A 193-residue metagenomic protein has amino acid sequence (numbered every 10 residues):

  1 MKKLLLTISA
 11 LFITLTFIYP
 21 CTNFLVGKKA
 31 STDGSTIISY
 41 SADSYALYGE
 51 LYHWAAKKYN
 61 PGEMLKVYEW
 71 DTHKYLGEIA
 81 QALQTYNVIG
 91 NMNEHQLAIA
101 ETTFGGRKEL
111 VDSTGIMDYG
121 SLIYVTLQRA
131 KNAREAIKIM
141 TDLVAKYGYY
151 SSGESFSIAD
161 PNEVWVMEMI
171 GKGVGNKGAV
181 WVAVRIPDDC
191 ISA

Functional and structural regions predicted by a protein language model:
L4-L15: Sec-dependent N-terminal signal peptides
L11, W70-T72, R129-N132: N-terminal start-of-chain detector that recognizes signal peptides and the immediate post-cleavage beginning
C21-Y119, I139-A193: A contiguous strand-loop segment
V111-S113, S121-A130: Second-shell loop/turn segments in exported
L127, A133, S151: Cysteine-dependent hydrolase recognition
